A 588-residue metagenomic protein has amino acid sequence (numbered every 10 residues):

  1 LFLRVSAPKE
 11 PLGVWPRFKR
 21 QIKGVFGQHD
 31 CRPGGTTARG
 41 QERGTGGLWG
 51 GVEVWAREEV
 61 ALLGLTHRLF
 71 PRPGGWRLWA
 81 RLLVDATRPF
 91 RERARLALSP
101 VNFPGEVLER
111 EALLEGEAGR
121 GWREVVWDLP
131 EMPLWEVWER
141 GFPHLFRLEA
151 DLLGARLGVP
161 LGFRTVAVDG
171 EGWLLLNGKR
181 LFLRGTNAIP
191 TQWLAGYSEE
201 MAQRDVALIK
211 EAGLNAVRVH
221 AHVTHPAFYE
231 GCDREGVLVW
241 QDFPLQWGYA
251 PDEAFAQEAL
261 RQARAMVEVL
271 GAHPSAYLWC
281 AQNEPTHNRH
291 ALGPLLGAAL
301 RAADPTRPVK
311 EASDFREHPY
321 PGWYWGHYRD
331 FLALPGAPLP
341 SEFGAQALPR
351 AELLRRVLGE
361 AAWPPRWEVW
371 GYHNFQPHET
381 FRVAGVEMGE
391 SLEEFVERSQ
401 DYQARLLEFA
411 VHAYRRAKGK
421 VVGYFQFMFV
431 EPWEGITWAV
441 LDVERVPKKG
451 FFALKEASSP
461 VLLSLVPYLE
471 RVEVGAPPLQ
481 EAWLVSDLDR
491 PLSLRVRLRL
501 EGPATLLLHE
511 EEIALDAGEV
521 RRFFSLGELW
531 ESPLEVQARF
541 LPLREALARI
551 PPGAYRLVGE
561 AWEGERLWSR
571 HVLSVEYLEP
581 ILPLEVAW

Functional and structural regions predicted by a protein language model:
L1-V219, H225, Q262, Y277-L278 (+6 more regions): Secreted/periplasmic carbohydrate-active enzymes, especially glycoside hydrolases
K179, G435-I436: Hydrophobic transmembrane alpha-helices of multi-pass small-molecule transporters
A216-V430, I436-D442: Substrate-binding/catalytic cleft of secreted carbohydrate-active enzymes, primarily glycoside hydrolases
